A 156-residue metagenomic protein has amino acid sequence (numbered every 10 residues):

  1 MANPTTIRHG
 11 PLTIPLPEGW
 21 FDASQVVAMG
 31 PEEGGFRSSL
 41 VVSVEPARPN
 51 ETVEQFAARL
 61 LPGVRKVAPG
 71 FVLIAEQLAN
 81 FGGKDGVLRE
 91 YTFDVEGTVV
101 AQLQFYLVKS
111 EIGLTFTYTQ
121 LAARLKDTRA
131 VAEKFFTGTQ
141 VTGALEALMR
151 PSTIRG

Functional and structural regions predicted by a protein language model:
A2-P4, P11, E76, L103-Q104: Short, acidic/polar N-cap/turn motifs at the starts of alpha helices
N3-A58: Secretory pathway targeting signatures of secreted, lumenal, and periplasmic proteins
E18-W20, T115-G156: Surface-exposed amphipathic alpha-helical segments
E32-G34, F105-S110: Short glycine/proline-enriched loop/turn "hinge" motifs that connect secondary-structure elements and lie
R37-L40, E111-T115: Glycine-rich, often proline-containing surface loops adjacent to acidic residues and nearby aromatics that form
L61-V108, E133, S152-G156: Signature of long, low-cysteine stretches enriched in small and polar/charged residues
